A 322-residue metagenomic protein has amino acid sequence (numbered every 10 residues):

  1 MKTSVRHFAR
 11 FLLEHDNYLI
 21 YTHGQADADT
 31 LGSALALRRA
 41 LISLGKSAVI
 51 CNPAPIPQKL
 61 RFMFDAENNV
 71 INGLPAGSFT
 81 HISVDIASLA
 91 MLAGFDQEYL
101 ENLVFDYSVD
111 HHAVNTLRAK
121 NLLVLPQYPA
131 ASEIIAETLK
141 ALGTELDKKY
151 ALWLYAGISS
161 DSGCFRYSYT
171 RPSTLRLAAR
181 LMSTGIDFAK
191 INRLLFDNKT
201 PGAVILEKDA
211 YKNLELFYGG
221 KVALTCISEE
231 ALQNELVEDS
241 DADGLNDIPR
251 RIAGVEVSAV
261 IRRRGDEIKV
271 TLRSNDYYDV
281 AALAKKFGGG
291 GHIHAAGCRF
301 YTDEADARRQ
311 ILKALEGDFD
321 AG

Functional and structural regions predicted by a protein language model:
K2-G24, G32-R61, I71, A76-S78 (+1 more regions): Hydrophobic helix-and-loop "lid/oligomerization" segment in the mid-to-C-terminal part of catalytic domains
Y21, Q25, S83, S108-V109 (+1 more regions): Generic enzyme active-site microenvironment
Q25-A26, I86-L89, H112-V114, E229-E230 (+1 more regions): Short glycine-rich anion-binding loops that position phosphate/pyrophosphate groups of nucleotides and phosphorylated
A28-A34, L89-A93: Short glycine/serine/threonine-rich phosphate/pyrophosphate-binding segments that cradle anionic phosphate groups
S33-L35, F64-A66, F95-Y99, N121-V124 (+2 more regions): Short, glycine/charged-enriched secondary-structure capping and boundary segments
F64-A66, I71-N121: Active-site cofactor/cluster-binding pocket
I71-N72, F95-E98, L122-V124, G143-E145 (+2 more regions): A generic local secondary-structure boundary/capping motif
H111-L177: Short alpha-helices
